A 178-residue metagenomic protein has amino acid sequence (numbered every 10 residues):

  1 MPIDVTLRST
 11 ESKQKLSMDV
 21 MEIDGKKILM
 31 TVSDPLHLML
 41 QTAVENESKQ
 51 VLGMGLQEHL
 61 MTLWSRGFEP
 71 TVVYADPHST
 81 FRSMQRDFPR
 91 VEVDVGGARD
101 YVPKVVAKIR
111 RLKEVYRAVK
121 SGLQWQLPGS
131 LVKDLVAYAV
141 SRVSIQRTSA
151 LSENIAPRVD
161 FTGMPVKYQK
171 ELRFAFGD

Functional and structural regions predicted by a protein language model:
M1-E114, S149-D178: Retroviral integrase
G97, Y101-S149: Surface-exposed, charged/polar loop-rich segments that form substrate/cofactor-binding or regulatory interfaces
